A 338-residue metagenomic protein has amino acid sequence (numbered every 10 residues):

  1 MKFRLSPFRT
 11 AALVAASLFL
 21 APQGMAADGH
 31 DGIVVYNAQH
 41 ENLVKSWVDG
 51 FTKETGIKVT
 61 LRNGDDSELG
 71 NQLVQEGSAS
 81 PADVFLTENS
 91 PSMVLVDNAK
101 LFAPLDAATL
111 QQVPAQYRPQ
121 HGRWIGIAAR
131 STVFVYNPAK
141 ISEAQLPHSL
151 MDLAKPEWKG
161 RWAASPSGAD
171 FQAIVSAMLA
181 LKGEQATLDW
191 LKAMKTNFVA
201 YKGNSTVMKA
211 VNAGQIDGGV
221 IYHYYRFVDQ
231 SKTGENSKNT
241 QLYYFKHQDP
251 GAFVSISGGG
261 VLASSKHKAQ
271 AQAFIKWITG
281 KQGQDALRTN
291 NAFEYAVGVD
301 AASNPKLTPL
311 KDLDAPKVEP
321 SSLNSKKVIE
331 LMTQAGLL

Functional and structural regions predicted by a protein language model:
M25-V34, T52-T55, K155-K159: Immediate post-signal peptide segment of exported/extracytoplasmic ligand-binding proteins
I33-V34, A38-K58, F134: Short, polar/charged alpha-helical segment
A38-K45, S67-E68, P81-I216, P250: Extracytoplasmic ligand-binding site segments that recognize negatively charged/polar headgroups
W47, I57, A186-W190, S257 (+2 more regions): Short amphipathic alpha-helical coupling segments at ligand-binding clamshell hinges and other catalytic/signaling
P91-L95, G218-N239: A ligand-binding cleft/hinge motif common to bilobed small-molecule-binding domains
V135-K140, L179, V254-H267, A286: A bilobed periplasmic-binding-protein/Venus flytrap-type ligand-binding module shared by bacterial periplasmic
W158-S165, W277-V299: Periplasmic-binding protein-like
E184, A292-L338: An extracytoplasmic/periplasmic, membrane-proximal ligand-sensing/linker region
